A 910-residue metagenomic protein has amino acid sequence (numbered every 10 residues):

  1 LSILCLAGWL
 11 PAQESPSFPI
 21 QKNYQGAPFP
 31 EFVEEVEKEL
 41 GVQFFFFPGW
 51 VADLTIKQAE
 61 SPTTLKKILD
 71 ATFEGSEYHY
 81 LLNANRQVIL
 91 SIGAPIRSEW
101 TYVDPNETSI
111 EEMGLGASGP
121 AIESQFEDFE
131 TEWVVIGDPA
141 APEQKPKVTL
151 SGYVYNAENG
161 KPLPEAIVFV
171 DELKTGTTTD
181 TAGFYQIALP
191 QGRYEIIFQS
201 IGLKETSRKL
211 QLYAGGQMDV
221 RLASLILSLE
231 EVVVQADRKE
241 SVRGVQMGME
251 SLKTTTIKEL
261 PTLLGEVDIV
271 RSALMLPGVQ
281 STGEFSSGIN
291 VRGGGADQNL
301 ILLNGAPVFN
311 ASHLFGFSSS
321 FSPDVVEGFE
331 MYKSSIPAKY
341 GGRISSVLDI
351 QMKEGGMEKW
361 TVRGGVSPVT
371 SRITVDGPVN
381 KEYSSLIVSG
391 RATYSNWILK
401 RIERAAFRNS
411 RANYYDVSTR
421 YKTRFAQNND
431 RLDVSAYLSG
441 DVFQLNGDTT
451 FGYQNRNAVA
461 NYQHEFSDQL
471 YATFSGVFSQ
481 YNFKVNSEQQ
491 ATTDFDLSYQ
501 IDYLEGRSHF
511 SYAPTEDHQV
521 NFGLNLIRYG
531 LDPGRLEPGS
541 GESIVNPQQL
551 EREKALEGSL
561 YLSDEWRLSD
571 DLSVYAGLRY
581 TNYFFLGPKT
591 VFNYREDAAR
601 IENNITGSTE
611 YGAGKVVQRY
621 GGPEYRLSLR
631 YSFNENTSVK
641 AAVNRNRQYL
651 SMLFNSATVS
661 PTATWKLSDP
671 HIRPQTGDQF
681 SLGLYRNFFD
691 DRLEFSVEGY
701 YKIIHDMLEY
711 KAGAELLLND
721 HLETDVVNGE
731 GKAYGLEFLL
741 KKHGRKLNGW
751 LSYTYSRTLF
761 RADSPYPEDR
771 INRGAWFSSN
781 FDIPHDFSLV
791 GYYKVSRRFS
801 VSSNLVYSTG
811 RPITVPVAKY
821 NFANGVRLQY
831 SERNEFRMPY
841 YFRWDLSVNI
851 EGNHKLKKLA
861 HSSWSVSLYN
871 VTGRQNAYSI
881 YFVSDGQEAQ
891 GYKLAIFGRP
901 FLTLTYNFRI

Functional and structural regions predicted by a protein language model:
M113-A141, G202-K204, G216, K239-D297 (+2 more regions): Periplasmic N-terminal accessory/gating domains of Gram-negative outer-membrane beta-barrel systems
L173-F184: Short, acidic Ser/Thr/Gly-rich low-complexity loop/linker segments typical of extracellular and cell-surface proteins
V369-A392, A405-V442, T450-F478, P514-T515 (+1 more regions): Transmembrane beta-barrel wall of Gram-negative outer-membrane proteins
N482, G530-E542, F584-G607, Y631-Q679 (+3 more regions): Surface-exposed extracellular loop regions of Gram-negative outer-membrane beta-barrel proteins, predominantly
Y503-R507, Q549, E557-S559, L667-R673 (+4 more regions): Outer membrane beta-barrel strand-and-loop segments of large Gram-negative receptors, especially TonB-dependent
G523-T637, Y649, P765: Signature of Gram-negative outer-membrane beta-barrel scaffolds
Y700-I703, L722-V817: Gram-negative outer-membrane beta-barrel transporters
R798, Y807-N824, P839-D845, N849-I910: C-terminal beta-signal and adjacent terminal beta-strands/loops of Gram-negative outer-membrane beta-barrel proteins
